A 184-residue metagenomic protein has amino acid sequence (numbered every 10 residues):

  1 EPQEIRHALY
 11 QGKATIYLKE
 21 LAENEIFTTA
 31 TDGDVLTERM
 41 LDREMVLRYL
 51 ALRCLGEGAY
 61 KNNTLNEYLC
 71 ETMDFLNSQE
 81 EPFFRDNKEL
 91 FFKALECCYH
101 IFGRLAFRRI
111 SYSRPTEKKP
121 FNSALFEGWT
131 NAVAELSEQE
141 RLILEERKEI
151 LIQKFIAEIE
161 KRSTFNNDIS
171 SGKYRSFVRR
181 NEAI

Functional and structural regions predicted by a protein language model:
E1-I184: Flexible coil/loop and intrinsically disordered segments
